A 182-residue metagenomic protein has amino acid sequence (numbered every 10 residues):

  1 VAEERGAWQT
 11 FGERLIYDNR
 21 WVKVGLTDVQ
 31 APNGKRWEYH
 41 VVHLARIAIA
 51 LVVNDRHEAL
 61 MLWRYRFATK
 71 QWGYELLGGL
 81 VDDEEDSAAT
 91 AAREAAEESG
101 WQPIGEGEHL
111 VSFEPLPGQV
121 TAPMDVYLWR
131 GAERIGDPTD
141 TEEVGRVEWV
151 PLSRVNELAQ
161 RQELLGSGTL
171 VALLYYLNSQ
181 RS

Functional and structural regions predicted by a protein language model:
V1-A2: Alpha-helical and coiled-coil interaction segments, frequently adjacent to or embedded within charge-biased
W8-I49, D55: Acidic, metal-coordinating catalytic segment for phosphate/diphosphate chemistry, firing primarily on the Nudix
N19, A68, L116-Q119: Short glycine/serine/proline-enriched coil/turn segments at secondary-structure junctions
K23-T27, W72, P123-Y127: Short beta-strand micro-motifs in enzyme catalytic cores
W37, L44-I49, N54, G79-G168: Unchanged
L44-Q71, E75-G78: A glycine-rich, hydrophobic loop/mini-helix early in the fold
G168-S182: Charged phosphate-binding loop/patch that engages nucleotide di/tri-phosphates or the phosphate backbone of nucleic
